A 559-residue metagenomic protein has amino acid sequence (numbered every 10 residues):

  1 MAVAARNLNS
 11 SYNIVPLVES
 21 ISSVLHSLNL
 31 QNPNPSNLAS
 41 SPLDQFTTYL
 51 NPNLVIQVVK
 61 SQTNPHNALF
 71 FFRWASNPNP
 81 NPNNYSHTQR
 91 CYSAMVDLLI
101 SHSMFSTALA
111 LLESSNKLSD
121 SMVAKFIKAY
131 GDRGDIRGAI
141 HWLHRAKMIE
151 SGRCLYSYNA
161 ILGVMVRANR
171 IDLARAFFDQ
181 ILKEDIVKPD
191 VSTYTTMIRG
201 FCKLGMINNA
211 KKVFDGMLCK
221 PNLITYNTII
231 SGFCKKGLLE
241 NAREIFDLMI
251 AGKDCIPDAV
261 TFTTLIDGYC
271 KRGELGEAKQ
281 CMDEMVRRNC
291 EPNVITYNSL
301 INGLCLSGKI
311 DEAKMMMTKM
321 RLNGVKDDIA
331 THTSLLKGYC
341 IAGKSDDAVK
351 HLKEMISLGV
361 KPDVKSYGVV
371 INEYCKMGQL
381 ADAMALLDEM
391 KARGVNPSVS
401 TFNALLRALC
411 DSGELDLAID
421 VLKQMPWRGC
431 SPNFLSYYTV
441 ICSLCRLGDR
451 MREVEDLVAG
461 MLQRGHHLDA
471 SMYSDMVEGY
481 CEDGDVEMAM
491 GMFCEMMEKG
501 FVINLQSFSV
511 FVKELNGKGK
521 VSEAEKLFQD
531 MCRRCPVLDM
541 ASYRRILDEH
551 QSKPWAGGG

Functional and structural regions predicted by a protein language model:
M1-S192, I198-G216, L238-N241, R544 (+1 more regions): N-terminal targeting peptides
N51-V55, T88, Y92, A108 (+37 more regions): Pentatricopeptide repeat
H66, S106, R137, D172 (+10 more regions): Residue register within tetratricopeptide repeats
N79, E150, N169, D185-I186 (+20 more regions): Inter-helix linker motif
M496-G559: C-terminal interaction modules of eukaryotic adaptor/scaffold proteins
